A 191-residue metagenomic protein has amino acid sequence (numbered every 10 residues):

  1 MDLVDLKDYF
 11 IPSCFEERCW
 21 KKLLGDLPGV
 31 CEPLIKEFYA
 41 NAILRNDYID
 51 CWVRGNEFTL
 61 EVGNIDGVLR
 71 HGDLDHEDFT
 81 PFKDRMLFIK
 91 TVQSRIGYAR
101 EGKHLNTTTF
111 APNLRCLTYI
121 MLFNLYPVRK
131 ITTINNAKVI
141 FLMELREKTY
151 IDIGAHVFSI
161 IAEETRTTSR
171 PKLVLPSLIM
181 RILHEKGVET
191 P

Functional and structural regions predicted by a protein language model:
M1-P191: A structural signal for long, well-ordered, hydrophobic/aromatic- and basic-residue-enriched core segments of folded
